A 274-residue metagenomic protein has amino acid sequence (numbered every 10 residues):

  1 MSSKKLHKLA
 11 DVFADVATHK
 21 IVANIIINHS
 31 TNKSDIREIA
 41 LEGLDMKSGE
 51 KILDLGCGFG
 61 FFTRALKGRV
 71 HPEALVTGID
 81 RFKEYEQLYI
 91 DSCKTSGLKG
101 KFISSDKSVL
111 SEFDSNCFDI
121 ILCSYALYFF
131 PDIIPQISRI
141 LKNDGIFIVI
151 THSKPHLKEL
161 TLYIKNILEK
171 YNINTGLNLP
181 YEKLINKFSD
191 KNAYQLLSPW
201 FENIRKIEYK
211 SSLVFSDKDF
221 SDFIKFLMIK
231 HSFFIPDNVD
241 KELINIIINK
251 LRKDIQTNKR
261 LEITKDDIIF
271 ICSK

Functional and structural regions predicted by a protein language model:
M1-K47, F61-A65: Conserved class I S-adenosyl-L-methionine
L53, F59-L110: Class I SAM-dependent methyltransferase SAM/SAH-binding core
H71, F130, L141-K142: Helix-to-beta-strand junctions that scaffold the AdoMet/dcAdoMet cofactor pocket in Class I SAM-dependent enzymes
S111-I121: A short acidic, Gly/Pro-enriched loop at the edge of an enzyme's catalytic core that lines a small-molecule cofactor
D119-D132: A short SAM/SAH-binding and catalytic strip from SAM-dependent methyltransferases
I134-I146: A short glycine-rich, Lys/Arg-flanked "PGG" loop and its adjoining helix->strand segment in the class I
I148-F215: Conserved catalytic/acceptor-binding region of the Class I
R205-N258: C-terminal helical/coil "lid" or tail adjacent to the Rossmann-like core of SAM-dependent
